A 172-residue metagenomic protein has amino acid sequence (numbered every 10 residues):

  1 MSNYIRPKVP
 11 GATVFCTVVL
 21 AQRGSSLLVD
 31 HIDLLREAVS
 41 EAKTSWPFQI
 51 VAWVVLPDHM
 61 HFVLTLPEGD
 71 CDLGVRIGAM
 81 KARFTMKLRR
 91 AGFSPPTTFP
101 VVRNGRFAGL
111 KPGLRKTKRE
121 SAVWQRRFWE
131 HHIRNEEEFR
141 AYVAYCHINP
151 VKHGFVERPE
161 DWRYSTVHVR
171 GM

Functional and structural regions predicted by a protein language model:
M1-M172: Short catalytic/metal-binding and nucleic-acid-binding patches
